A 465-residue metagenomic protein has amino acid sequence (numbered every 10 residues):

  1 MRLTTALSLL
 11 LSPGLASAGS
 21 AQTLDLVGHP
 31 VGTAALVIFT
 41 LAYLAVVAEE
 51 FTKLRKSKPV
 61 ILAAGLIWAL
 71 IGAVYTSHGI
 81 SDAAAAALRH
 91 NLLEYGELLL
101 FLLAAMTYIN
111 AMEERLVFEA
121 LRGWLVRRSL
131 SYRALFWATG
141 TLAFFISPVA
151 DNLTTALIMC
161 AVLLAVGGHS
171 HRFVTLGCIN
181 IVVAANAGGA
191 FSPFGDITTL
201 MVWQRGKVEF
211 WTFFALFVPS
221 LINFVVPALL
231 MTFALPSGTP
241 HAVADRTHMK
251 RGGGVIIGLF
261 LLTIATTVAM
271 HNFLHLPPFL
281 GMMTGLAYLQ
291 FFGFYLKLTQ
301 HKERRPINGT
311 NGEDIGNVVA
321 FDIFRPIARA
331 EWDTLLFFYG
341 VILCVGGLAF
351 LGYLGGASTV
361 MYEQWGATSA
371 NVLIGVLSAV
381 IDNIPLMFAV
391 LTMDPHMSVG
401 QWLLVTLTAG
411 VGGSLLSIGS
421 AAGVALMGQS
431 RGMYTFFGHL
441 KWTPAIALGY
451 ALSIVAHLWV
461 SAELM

Functional and structural regions predicted by a protein language model:
M1-G19: N-terminal secretory/membrane targeting signals
D25-I38, L93-A104, S147-A156, L216-P227 (+2 more regions): Structural signature of hydrophobic alpha-helical transmembrane segments
P30-A34, T52-A63, A85-F118, L130-L135 (+7 more regions): Helical membrane-embedded segments and adjacent short helical loop/helix-boundary regions of multi-pass membrane
T33-Y43, K53-H78, Y95-T107, I158 (+3 more regions): Hydrophobic mid-bilayer segments of alpha-helices in multi-pass membrane transport proteins, especially secondary
Y43-V47, G65-A69, T141-F145, V166 (+5 more regions): Alpha-helical transmembrane segments of multipass membrane proteins
K58, R115, R122, T139 (+2 more regions): Transmembrane helical segments that form the transport core of multi-pass membrane transport proteins
I67-T76, I80, A85, L93 (+4 more regions): Membrane-interfacial helix-loop connectors
H171-T175, A187, F191-S192, M201-V202 (+5 more regions): Juxtamembrane and boundary regions of transmembrane helices in multi-pass small-molecule transporters and channels
